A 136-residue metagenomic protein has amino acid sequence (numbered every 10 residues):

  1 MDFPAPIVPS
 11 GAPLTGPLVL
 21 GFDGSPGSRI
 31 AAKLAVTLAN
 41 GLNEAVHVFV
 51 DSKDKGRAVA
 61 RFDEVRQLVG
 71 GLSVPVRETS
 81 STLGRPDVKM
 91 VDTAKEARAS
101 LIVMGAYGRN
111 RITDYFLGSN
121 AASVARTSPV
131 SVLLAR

Functional and structural regions predicted by a protein language model:
M1-G11, T93-R136: Gly/Ser-rich helix-loop-strand patches that form or flank binding pockets for ribonucleotide-derived cofactors
M1-V36, N40-L42, F49, T127-R136: Intrinsically disordered or low-complexity boundary/linker segments at protein termini and domain junctions
P26-A32, R57-R61, L83: A general structural motif
A35, V65, M90, V124: Aromatic/hydrophobic pocket-lining residues that form π-stacking "cages" and hydrophobic walls in ligand
A39, V65-V69, A94: Conserved hydrophobic residues forming the short capping helix/wall of the S-adenosyl-L-methionine
A45-P75, S80: Acidic, proline/glycine-rich short linear motifs
R61, R85-V91, N120: Short acidic active-site motifs
S81-R85, Y107: Short beta->alpha linker loops
